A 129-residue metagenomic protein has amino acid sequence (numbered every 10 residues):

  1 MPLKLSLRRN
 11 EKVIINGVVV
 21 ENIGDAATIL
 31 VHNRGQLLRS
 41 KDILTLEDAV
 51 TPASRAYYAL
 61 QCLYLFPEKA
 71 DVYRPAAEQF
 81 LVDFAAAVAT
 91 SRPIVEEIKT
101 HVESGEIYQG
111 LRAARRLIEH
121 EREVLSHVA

Functional and structural regions predicted by a protein language model:
M1-A129: Terminal leader/tail segments of proteins
